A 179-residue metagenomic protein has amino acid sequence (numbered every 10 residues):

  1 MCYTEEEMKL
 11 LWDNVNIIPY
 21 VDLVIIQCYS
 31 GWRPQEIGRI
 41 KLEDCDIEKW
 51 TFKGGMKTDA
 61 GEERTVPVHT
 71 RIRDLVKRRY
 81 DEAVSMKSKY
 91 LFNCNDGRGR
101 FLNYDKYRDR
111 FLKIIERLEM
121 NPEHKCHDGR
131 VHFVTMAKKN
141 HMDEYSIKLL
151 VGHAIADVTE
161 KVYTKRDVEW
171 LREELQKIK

Functional and structural regions predicted by a protein language model:
M1-P34, G38, R130: Basic, Lys/Arg- and aromatic-enriched nucleic-acid-binding interface segment
C2, G55-A60, V151-K177: Catalytic-site neighborhood detector that most strongly recognizes the C-terminal catalytic loop/helix of tyrosine
E5, H69-N121: Active-site/catalytic core of tyrosine-dependent DNA strand-transfer enzymes
E7-L10, S30, Q35, R39-R78: Conserved tyrosine-mediated DNA breakage-rejoining catalytic core shared by Y-recombinases
I18, T51-G54, P122-H124: A short linear hydrophobic-aromatic micro-motif
I25, Y29, Q35-E36, R130-A154 (+1 more regions): C-terminal catalytic core of tyrosine-transesterase DNA break-rejoin enzymes
R39, D109, M136, L149 (+1 more regions): DNA-binding alpha-helical recognition surfaces that contact promoter or target DNA
D44-K49, N121-P122, M142-K161: Short, polar N-cap/turn motifs at the start of nucleic acid-interacting alpha helices
